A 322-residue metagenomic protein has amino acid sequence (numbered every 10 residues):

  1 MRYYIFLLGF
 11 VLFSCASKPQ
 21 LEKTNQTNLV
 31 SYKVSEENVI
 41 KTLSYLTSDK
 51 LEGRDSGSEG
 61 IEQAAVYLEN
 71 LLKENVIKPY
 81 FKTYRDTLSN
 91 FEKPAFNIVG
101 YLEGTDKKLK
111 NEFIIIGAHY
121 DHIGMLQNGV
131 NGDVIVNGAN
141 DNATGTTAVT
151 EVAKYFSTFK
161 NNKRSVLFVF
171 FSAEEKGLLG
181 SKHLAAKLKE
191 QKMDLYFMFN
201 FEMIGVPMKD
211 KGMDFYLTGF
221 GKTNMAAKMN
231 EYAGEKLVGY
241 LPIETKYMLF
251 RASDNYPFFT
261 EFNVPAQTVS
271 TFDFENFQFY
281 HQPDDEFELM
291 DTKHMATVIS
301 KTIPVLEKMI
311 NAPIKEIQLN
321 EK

Functional and structural regions predicted by a protein language model:
M1-Q26, V30: Bacterial Sec-dependent N-terminal signal peptides
K23-Q63, N75, N276-D285: N-terminal capping segment at the start of a domain
V34, N38-Y45, E59-L71, P79 (+11 more regions): Extracytoplasmic/secreted proteins, especially bacterial periplasmic and envelope-associated proteins
L46, L72, S89-N128: Acidic/His- and Gly-rich active-site-bordering loop/insert found across diverse amide/peptide-bond hydrolases
R54-E103: A non-catalytic alpha/beta surface segment that caps or lines the substrate-entry region of metallo-dependent hydrolase
K73, G100, I116, Q127-E175 (+1 more regions): Alpha-helical metal-binding/catalytic segments enriched in His/Glu/Asp
F171-A266, F274, I314-I317: Metal-dependent peptidase/peptidase-like ectodomains
N276-K322: His/Asp/Glu-rich mid-to-C-terminal helical/loop segments that flank catalytic regions of hydrolases
